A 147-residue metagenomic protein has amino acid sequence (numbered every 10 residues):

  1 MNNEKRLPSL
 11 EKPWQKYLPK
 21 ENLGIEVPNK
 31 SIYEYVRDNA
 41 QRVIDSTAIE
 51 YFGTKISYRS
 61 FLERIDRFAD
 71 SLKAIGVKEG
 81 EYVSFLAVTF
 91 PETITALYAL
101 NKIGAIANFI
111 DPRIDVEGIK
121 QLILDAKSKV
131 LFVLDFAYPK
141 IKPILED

Functional and structural regions predicted by a protein language model:
M1-N2, K102-D147: Structural core segment of the AMP-binding/adenylate-forming
M1-N29: Flexible, non-catalytic linker and terminal segments flanking ANL/adenylate-forming cores
K20-N22, I44, A105: Residue-level signal for pocket-adjacent positions within structured domains
G24-V27, S60, A107-I110: Short, flexible loop segments at the rims of nucleotide/cofactor-binding pockets, characterized by
V27-P28, Y33, R37, D45-F90 (+2 more regions): Conserved AMP-binding/adenylate-forming core of the ANL superfamily
N39-A40, I144: Hydrophobic helix-cap positions at the C-terminus of alpha-helices in RecA-like/P-loop ATPase nucleotide-binding cores
Q41-R42, F109: Charged/polar positions on well-ordered alpha helices
